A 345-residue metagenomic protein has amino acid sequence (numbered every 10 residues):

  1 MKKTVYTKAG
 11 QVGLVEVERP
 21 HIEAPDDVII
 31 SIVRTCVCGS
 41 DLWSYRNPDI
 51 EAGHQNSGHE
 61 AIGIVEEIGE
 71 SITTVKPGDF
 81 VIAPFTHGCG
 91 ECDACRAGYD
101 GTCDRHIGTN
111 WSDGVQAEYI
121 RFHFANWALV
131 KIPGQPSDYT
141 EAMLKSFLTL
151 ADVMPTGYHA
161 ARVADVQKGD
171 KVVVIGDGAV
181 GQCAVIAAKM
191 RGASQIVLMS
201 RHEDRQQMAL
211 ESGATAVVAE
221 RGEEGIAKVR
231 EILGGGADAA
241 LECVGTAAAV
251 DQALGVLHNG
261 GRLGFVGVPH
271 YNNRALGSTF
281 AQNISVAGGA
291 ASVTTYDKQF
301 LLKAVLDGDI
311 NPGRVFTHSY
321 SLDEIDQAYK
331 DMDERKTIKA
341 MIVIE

Functional and structural regions predicted by a protein language model:
K3, A247, D251-G255, T295-E345: C-terminal hydrophobic helical "lid"/dimerization subdomain of Rossmann-like NAD(P)H-dependent oxidoreductases
T7, R19-P20, A52-G58, G108-D113 (+2 more regions): Short Gly/Pro-enriched turn/cap motifs at secondary-structure boundaries
P20-T35, P48-D93, D113, P133-T140: Glycine-rich beta-strand-centered segment in the early N-terminal region that forms part of a ligand/cofactor-binding
C89-I175: NAD(P)H dinucleotide-binding glycine-rich loop of Rossmann-like/cofactor-binding domains, especially the beta1-alpha1
D138-E223, A227: Mid-domain Rossmann-like dinucleotide-binding core that forms the NAD(H)/NADP(H) cofactor-binding site
A164-K168, R191, E203, Q207-A287 (+1 more regions): Glycine-rich cofactor phosphate-binding loops and adjacent beta1-alpha1 units of small-molecule cofactor enzyme domains
R262, R274-R314: Rossmann-fold dehydrogenase core element
